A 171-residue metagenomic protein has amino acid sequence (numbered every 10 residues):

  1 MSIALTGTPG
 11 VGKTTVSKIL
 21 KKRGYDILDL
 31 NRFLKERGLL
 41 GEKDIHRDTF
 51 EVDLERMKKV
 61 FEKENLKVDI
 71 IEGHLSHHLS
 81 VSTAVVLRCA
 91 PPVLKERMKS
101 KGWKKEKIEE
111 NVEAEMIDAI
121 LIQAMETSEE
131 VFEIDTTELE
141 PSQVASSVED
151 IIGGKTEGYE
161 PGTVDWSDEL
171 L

Functional and structural regions predicted by a protein language model:
L5: Hydrophobic anchor at the beta1->P-loop junction of P-loop NTPases
T8: P-loop (Walker A) phosphate-binding loop of NTP-binding proteins
V11: ATP-binding Walker
T14: Walker A/P-loop
Y25-L79, T163-D165, L170-L171: ATP-dependent small-molecule kinase phosphotransfer cores that center on conserved nucleotide phosphate-binding segments
E42, C89-F132, E138-L139: A glycine- and Lys/Arg-enriched "phosphate-lid" helix/loop adjacent to the NTP-binding pocket of small-molecule kinases
S76-S82, M125-E126: Short loop/helix-cap segments at secondary-structure boundaries that form the rim of catalytic
M125-L171: NTP-dependent small-molecule kinase module
